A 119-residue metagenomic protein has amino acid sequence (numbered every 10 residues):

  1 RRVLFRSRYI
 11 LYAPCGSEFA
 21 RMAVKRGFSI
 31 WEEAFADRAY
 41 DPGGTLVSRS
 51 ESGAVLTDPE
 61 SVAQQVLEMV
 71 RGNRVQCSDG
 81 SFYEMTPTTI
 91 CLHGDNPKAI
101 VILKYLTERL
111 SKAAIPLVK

Functional and structural regions predicted by a protein language model:
R1-L4: Short, small-residue-biased leader/transition segments that mark boundaries at the very start of proteins
S7-C15: Catalytic beta/alpha-barrel core
P14, E18, T57, S61-Q64 (+3 more regions): Conserved active-site and cofactor/substrate-binding residues in soluble primary-metabolism enzymes
G16-E18, M22-R74: Active-site rim beta-loop-alpha module in soluble metabolic enzymes
E68, A99-K119: C-terminal helical cap(s) of enzyme catalytic domains, especially alpha/beta-barrels
N73-E84, A114-K119: Flexible, glycine/charged-enriched surface loops at secondary-structure junctions
L92: Conserved, mostly hydrophobic/aromatic
